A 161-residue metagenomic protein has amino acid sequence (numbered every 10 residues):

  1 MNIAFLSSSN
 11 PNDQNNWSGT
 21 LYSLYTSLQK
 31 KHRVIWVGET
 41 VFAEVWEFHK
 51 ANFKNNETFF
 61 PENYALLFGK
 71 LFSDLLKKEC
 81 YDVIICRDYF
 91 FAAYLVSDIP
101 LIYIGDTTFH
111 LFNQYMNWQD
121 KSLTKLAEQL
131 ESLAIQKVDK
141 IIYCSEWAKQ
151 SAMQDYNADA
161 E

Functional and structural regions predicted by a protein language model:
M1-F42, K77-E79: N-terminal subdomain of nucleotide-sugar transferases
N12, K31, E39-I85: Active-site donor-binding segments of glycosyltransferases and PAPS-dependent sulfotransferases
H49, N113-N117: Short acidic, glycine/proline-rich loop/turn micro-motifs
D82-V83, P100, K140: Structural motif
C86-F90, G105: Short His-centered aromatic/hydrophobic patch
L95, A134-A160: A short, active-site helix/loop in glycosyltransferases that binds the activated sugar's phosphate group
L95-Q114: Active-site proximal beta-strand in glycosyltransferases
K121-I141: Membrane-proximal helix-turn-helix segments that form the acceptor-binding/catalytic region of lipid-linked
